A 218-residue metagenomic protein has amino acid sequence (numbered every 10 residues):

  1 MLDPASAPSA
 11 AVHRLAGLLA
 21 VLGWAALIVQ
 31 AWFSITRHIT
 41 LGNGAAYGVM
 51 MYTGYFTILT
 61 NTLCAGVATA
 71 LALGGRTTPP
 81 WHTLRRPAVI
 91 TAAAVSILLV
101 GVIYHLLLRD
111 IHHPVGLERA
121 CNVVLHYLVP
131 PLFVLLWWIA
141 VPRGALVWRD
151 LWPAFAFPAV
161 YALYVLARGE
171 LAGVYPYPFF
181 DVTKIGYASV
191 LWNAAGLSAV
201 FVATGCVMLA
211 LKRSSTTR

Functional and structural regions predicted by a protein language model:
D3-L19, S215: N-terminal membrane topogenic signal
A11, M51-G54, A172-V207: Membrane-interface transmembrane-helix boundary segments in multi-pass integral membrane proteins
V21-H38: Alpha-helical transmembrane segments of multi-pass membrane proteins
S34-I39, H105-P114: Juxtamembrane "helix-exit" motif on the non-cytosolic side of transmembrane helices
G44-M51, R85-R86, H112-L125, W148-D150 (+2 more regions): Non-cytosolic membrane-interface motifs at loop->transmembrane helix junctions
F56-L59, E118-P131, L191-A195: Membrane-interface loop-to-helix entry segments
T78-S96, V147-F155: Interfacial segments of alpha-helical transmembrane regions
P130-L146: Alpha-helical transmembrane segments in multipass membrane proteins, preferentially the mid-helix core
